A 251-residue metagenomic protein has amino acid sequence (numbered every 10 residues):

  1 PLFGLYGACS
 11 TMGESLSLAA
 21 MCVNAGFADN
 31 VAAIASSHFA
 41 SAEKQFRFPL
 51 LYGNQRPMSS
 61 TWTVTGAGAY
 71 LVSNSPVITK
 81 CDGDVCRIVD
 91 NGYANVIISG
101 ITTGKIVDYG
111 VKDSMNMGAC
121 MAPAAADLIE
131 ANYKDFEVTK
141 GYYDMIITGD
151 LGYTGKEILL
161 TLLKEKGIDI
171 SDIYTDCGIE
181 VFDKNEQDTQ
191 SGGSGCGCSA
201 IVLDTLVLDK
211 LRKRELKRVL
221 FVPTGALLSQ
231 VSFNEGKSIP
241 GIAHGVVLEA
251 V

Functional and structural regions predicted by a protein language model:
P1-N30, S37, S75, G118 (+1 more regions): Claisen-condensing/thiolase-fold acyl-transfer catalytic domains that form or cleave C-C bonds in fatty acid
P1-S10, H38, R47, T79-N91 (+2 more regions): Proteins with a high burden of low-complexity, intrinsically disordered sequence enriched in S/T/G/P/A and R, requiring
D29, I34-T63: Flexible, glycine-rich active-site loops centered on histidine and acidic residues that chelate a metal or position
F39-K44, K80, I106-G110, L228-Q230: Short, well-ordered, mixed-charge alpha-helical segments that flank or form enzyme active sites
P49-E130, D135, D172-E180, N185-D188 (+2 more regions): Condensing-enzyme catalytic core mediating Claisen C-C bond formation in acyl metabolism
L128-Y142, K210-L211: Phosphate/pyrophosphate-binding loops at sites that engage ATP/ADP/AMP, CoA/4′-phosphopantetheine, polyphosphate
